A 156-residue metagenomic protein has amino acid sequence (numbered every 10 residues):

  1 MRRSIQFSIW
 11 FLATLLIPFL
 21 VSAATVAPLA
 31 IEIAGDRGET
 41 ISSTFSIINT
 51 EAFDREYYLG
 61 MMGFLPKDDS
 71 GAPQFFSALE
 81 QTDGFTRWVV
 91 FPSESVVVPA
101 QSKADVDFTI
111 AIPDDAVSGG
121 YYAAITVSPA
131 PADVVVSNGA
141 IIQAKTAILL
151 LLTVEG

Functional and structural regions predicted by a protein language model:
M1-F7: Positively charged n-region of N-terminal signal peptides that target proteins for export
S8-F19: Bacterial N-terminal signal peptides
A23-G156: Long beta-sheet-rich domains in secretory-pathway and surface-associated proteins
